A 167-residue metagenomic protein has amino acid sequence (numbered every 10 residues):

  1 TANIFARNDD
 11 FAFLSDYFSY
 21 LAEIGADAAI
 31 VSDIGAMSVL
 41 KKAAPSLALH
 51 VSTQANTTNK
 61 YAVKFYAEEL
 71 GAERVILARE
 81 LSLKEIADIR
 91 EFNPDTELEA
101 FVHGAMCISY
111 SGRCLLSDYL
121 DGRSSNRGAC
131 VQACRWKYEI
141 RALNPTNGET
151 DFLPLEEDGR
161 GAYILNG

Functional and structural regions predicted by a protein language model:
T1-T57, E85-G167: Active-site pocket-lining/capping segments in soluble small-molecule metabolic enzymes
A22, A67-E68: Non-catalytic positions within long, well-ordered alpha-helices that form the structural scaffold/packing of enzyme
G25, L70-G71: Short loop/turn motifs at secondary-structure junctions
H50, K64-F65: Long, charged N-terminal interaction/targeting segments
H50-V51, R74-L77: Short catalytic-loop micro-motif centered on adjacent basic/acidic residues
T58, R79: Active-site glycine-rich loop that binds ribose-phosphate moieties when present
K60-A62: Conserved nucleotide-cofactor-binding alpha/beta core module
